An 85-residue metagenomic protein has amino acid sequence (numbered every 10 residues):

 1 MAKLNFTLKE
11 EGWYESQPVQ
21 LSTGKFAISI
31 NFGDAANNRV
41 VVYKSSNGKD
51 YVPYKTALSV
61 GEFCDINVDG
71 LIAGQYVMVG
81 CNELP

Functional and structural regions predicted by a protein language model:
M1-S22: Transition segment at domain starts
T7, V52-E62: Solvent-exposed serine/threonine-rich low-complexity stretches and specific carbohydrate-binding patches
K9-E11, G24, G61-F63, A73-Y76: Tight coil/turn sites that cap or link beta-strands
S16-Q17, F63-G70: Exposed aromatic-hydrophobic patches
T23, F32-N38: Short proline/glycine-enriched turn/loop motifs at strand-loop junctions of beta-rich domains
G24-I28, D69-P85: Noncatalytic modules at the cell exterior or secretory-pathway interfaces, chiefly beta-strand-rich lectin/adhesion
K44-S45: Conserved Ser/Thr-centered positions that define the repeating blades of beta-propeller domains
